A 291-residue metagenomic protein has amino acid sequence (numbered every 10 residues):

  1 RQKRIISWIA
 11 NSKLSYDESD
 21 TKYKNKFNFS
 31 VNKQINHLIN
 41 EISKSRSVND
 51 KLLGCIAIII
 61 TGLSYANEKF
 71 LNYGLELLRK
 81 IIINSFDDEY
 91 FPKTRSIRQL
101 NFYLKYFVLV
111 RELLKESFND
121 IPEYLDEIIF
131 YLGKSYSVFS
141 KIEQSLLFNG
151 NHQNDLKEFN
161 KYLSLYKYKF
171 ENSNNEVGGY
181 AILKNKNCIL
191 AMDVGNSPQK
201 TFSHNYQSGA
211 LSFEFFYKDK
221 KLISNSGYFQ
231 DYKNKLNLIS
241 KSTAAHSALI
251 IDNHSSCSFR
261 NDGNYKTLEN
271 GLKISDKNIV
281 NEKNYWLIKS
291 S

Functional and structural regions predicted by a protein language model:
R1-I129: Aromatic-lined, polymer-binding surfaces characteristic of secreted/periplasmic polysaccharide-degrading enzymes
I6-I9, Y136-F139, Y162-S173, S255-T267 (+1 more regions): N-terminal short leaders/motifs
K44-S45, K200-S203, L236: Catalytic micro-motifs at enzyme active sites that drive phosphoryl/nucleotidyl and oxygen chemistry
I59, F91-S224, Y228, V280-N281: Carbohydrate-active enzyme catalytic cores, enriched for enzymes that act on polyanionic acidic polysaccharides
V177-C188, S255, F259-S291: Extended, loop-rich substrate-binding clefts of extracytoplasmic carbohydrate-active enzymes
V194-P198, N253, S290-S291: Short, well-ordered turn and helix-capping elements at secondary-structure junctions
G209-G271: Active-site rim segments in enzyme catalytic domains, especially the processed small/beta chain of N-terminal
